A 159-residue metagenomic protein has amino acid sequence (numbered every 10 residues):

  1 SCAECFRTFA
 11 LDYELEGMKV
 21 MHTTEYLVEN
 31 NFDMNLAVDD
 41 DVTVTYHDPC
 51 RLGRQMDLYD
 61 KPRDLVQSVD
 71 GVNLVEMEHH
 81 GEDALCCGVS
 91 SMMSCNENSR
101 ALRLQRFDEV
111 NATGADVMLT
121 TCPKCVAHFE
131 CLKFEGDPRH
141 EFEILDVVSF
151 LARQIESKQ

Functional and structural regions predicted by a protein language model:
S1-Q159: Iron-sulfur cluster-binding electron-transfer modules in prokaryotic oxidoreductases
